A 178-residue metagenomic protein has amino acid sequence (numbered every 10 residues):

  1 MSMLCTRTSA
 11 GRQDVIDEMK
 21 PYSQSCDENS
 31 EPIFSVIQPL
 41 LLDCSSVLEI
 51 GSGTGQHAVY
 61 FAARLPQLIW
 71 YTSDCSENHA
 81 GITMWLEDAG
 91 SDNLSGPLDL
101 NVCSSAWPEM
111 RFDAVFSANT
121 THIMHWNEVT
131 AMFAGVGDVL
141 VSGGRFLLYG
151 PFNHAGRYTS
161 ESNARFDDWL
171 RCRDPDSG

Functional and structural regions predicted by a protein language model:
S2-L42: Class I SAM-dependent methyltransferase Rossmann-like catalytic core, especially the SAM/SAH-binding loop
L48, Q56-S105: Class I SAM-dependent methyltransferase SAM/SAH-binding core
G53: Conserved glycine-rich SAM-binding loop
W107-V115: A short acidic, Gly/Pro-enriched loop at the edge of an enzyme's catalytic core that lines a small-molecule cofactor
A118-T121, Y149: Residues lining the SAM
M124-V136: A short, conserved alpha-helix within the catalytic core of class I
G143-F152: Conserved beta-strand signature within the Rossmann-like core of class I S-adenosyl-L-methionine
T159-G178: Conserved Class I S-adenosyl-L-methionine
